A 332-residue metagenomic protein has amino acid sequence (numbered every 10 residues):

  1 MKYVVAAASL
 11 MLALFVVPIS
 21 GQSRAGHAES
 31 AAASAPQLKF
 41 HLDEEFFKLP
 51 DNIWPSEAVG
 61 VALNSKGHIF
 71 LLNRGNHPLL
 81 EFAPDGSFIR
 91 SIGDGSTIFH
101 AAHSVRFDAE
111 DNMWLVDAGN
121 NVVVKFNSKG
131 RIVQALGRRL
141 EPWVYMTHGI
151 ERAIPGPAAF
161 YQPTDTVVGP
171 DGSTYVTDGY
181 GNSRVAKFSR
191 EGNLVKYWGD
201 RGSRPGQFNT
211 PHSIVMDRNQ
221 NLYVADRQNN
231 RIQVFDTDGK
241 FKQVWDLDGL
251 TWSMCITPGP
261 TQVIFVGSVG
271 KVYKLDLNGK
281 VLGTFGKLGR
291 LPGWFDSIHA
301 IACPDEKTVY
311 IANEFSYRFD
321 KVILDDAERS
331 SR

Functional and structural regions predicted by a protein language model:
M1-V4: Positively charged n-region of N-terminal signal peptides that target proteins for export
A6-P18: Bacterial N-terminal signal peptides
P18, Q22-R332: Eukaryotic scaffold repeat domains enriched in small/polar residues
